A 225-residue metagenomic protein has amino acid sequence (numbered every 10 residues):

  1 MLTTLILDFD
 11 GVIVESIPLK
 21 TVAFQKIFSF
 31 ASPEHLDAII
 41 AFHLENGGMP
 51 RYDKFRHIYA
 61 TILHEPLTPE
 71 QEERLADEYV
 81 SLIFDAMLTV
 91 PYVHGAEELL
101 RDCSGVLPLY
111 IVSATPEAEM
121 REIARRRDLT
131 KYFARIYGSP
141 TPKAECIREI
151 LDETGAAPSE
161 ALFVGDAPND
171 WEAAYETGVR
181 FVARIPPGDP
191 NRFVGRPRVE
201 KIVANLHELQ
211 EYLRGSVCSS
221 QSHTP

Functional and structural regions predicted by a protein language model:
M1-A41: Active-site neighborhood of HAD-like aspartate-dependent phosphohydrolases
M1-L7, C218-P225: Non-catalytic pre-domain segments flanking phosphatase-related domains
I27-S29, P50-L67: Helix-loop "lid/cap" segments that line or gate small-molecule binding pockets
Y59-G95: Metal-dependent phosphoesterase signature
S81-I111, E117, R121, A144-E145: Short, acidic loop-to-helix structural element flanking the phosphoryl-transfer center in phosphate-processing enzymes
I136-G138, E200-N205: Short acidic-hydrophobic, aromatic-tinged amphipathic segments that line or gate anion-handling sites
A144-W171: Conserved Lys-Pro-Asp/Glu-containing loop-to-beta segment of HAD-superfamily phosphomonoesterases, centered on
L162-K201: Acidic, Mg2+-coordinating phosphoryl-transfer loop and its flanking beta/alpha structural elements, shared across
